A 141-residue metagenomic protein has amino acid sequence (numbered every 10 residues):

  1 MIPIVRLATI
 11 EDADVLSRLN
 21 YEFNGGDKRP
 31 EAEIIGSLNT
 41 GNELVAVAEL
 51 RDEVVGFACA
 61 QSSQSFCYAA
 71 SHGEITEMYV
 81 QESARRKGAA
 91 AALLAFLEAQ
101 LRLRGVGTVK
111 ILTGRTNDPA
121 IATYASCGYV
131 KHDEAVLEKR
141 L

Functional and structural regions predicted by a protein language model:
P3, L7-A70, T76, L94-F96 (+3 more regions): Acetyl-CoA-dependent GNAT
A8, M78-V80, T113: Hydrophobic adenine-recognition pocket in adenosine-nucleotide-binding enzymes
S63, Q81, R85, G114: Residue-level recognition of the GNAT/N-acetyltransferase active site
A69, K87, D118: Loop/helix-junction capping segments adjacent to catalytic residues or to phosphate/diphosphate-binding pockets
A84, G88-F96: Conserved acetyl-CoA pyrophosphate-binding loop and the N-cap/start of the following alpha-helix in GNAT-like
A91, R115-D133, K139: Conserved active-site alpha-helix within GNAT-family acetyltransferase domains
R102-T113: Conserved GNAT acetyl-CoA-binding A-motif
